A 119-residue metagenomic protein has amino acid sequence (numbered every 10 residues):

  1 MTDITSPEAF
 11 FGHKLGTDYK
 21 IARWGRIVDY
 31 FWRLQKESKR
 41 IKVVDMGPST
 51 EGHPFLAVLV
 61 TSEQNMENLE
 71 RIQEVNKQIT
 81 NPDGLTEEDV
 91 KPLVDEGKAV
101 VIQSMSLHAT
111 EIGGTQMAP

Functional and structural regions predicted by a protein language model:
M1-P119: Structured catalytic-domain cores with a bias toward divalent-metal coordination
